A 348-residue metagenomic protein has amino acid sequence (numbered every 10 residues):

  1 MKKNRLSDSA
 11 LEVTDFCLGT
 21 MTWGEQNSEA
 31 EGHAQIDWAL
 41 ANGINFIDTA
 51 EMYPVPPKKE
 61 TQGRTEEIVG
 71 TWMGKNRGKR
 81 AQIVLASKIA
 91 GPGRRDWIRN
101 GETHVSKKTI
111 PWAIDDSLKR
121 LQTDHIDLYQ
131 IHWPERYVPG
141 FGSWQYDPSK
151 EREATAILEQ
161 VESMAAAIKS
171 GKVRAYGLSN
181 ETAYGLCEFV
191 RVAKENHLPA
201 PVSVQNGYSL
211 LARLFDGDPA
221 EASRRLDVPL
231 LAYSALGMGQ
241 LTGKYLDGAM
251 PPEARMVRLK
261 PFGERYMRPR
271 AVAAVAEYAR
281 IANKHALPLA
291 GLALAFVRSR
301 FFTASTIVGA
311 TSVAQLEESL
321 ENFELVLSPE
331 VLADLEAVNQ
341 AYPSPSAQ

Functional and structural regions predicted by a protein language model:
M1-K88, P111, D124, K169: N-terminal binding-site loop/beta-alpha segment at the start of enzyme catalytic domains that lines or forms
S7-G24, A86-G101, Q130, R136-W144: N-terminal small/glycine-rich loop or linker at the start of catalytic domains across soluble metabolic enzymes
D15, F46, H125-L128, A175 (+2 more regions): Residues at the N-termini of beta-strands
T20-A30, W97-K108, P148-T155: Active-site mouth loops of central-metabolism enzymes
S28-A39, S106-R120, I157, V161 (+1 more regions): Short, acidic/polar
A81-P92, V204-Y208: A short, structured active-site edge motif that brings together acidic residues
R95-Q130, G207, L211: Active-site gating/metal-coordination segments in enzymes
P134-A337, Y342: Beta/alpha (TIM)-barrel catalytic core signal, keyed to glycine-rich beta->alpha loops juxtaposed to Asp/Glu that bind
